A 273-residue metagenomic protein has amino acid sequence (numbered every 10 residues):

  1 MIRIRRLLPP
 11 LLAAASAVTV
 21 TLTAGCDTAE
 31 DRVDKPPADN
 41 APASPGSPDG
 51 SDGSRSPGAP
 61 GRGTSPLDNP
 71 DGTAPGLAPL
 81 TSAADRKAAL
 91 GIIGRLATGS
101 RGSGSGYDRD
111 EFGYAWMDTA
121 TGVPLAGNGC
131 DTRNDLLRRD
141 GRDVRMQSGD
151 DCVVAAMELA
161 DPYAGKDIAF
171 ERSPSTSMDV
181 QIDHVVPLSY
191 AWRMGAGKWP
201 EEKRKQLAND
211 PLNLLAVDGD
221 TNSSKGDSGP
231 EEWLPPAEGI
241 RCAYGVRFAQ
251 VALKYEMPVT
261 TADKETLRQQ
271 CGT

Functional and structural regions predicted by a protein language model:
I2-A14: Bacterial N-terminal signal peptides that target proteins for export
P10-L11, T21-R95, G99, T273: N-terminal low-complexity, Pro/Thr-rich disordered segments that flank secretion/membrane-targeting signals
L11-S16, E202-Q206: Short, intrinsically disordered, charge-biased short linear motifs at domain edges
S16-A17, E30, R133-N134, A156 (+1 more regions): Extracellular/secretory pathway and lumenal proteins
G58-K166: Cell wall/extracellular polymer interaction/catalysis modules
G149, V154, Y163-T273: Domain-level detector of nuclease and nuclease-like folds in predominantly extracellular/periplasmic contexts
